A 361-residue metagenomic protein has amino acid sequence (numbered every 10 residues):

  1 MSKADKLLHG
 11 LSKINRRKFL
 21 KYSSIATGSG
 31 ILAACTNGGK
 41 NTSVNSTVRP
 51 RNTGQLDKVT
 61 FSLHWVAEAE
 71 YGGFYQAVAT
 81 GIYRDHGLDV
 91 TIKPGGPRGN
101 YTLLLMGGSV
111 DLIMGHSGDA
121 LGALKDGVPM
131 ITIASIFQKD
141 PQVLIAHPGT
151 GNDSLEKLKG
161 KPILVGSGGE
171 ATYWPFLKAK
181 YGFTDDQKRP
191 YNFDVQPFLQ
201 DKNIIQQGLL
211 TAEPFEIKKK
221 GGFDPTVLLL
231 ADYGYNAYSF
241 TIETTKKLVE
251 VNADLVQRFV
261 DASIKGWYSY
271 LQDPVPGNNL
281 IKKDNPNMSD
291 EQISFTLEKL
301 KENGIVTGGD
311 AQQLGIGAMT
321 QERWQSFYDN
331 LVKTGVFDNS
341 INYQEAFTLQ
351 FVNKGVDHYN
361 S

Functional and structural regions predicted by a protein language model:
M1-K18, I25-A34: N-terminal secretory signal peptides
T36-N45: Bacterial lipoprotein signal-peptidase II cleavage site
V44-Y191, Q196-Q200, I204-T211, L228: Short, glycine-/small- and polar/acidic-enriched structural segments that line small-molecule recognition paths
I82-D85, Y181-F183, K220-G222, N287-M288 (+1 more regions): Short helix-capping segments at alpha-helix termini
G118, F193-P197, D201-N287: Pocket-lining segment of extracytoplasmic ligand-binding domains
D185-Q187, N287-E298, D338-E345: Short, surface-exposed acidic
N252-T334: Secondary-structure end/capping motifs
W324-S361: Conserved C-terminal helix/tail region of periplasmic/extracytoplasmic solute-binding proteins
